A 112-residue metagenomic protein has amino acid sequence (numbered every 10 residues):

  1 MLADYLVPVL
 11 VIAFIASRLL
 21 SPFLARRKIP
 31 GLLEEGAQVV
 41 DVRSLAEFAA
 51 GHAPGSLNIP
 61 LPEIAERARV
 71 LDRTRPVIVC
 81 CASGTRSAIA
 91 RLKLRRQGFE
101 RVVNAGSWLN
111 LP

Functional and structural regions predicted by a protein language model:
M1-Q38, V42-A50: Flexible, polar/low-complexity N-terminal or interdomain linker segments that lie immediately upstream of folded
I12-A16, A37, L61, C80 (+1 more regions): A general, composition-driven signal for non-globular sequence regions
F23-R27, P54-N58, A88, E100-G106: Short, exposed beta-strand "edge-strand" segments with a Pro/Gly-rich flavor and a Y/T-containing core
R26, A49-G51, A68, A88-R91: Short glycine-/acidic-enriched loop or helix-start segments at secondary-structure transitions that form or flank
E34, A53, Q97-F99: Short, well-ordered coil/turn elements that cap or connect secondary structure elements
Q38-R69, R73-R75: Acidic, Ser/Thr-rich low-complexity segments on the non-lumenal side of membrane proteins
E47, N110-P112: Conserved protein kinase catalytic core
A65, L71-N110: Catalytic cysteine-centered active loop of the rhodanese-like fold, especially the PTP/DSP P-loop
